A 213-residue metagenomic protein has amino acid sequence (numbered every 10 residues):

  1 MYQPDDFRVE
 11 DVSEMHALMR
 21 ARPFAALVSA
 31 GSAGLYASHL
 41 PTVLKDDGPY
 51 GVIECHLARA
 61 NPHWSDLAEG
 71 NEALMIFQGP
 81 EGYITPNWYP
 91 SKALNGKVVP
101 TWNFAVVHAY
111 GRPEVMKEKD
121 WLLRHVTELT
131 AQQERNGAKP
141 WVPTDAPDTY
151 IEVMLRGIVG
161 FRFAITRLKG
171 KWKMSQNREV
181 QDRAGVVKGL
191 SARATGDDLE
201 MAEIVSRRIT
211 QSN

Functional and structural regions predicted by a protein language model:
M1-N213: Binding-site signature for planar aromatic cofactors or substrates
